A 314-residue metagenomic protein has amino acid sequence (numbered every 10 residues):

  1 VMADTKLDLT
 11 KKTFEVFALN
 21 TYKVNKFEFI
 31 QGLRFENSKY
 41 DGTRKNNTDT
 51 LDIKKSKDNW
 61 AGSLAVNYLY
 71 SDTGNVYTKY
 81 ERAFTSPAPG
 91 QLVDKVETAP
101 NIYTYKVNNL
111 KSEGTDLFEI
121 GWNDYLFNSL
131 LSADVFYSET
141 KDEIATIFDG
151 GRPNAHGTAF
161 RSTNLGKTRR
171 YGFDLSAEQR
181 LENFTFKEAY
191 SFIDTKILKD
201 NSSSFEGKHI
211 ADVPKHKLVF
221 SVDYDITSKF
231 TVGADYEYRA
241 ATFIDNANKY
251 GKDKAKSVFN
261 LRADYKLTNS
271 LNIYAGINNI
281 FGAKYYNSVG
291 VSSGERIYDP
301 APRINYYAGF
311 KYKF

Functional and structural regions predicted by a protein language model:
V1-T73, A189, S202-F205: Signature of Gram-negative outer-membrane beta-barrel scaffolds
T10-F14, S56-W60, G114-F118, Y125 (+6 more regions): Residues that define the transmembrane beta-barrel architecture of outer-membrane proteins
V16-Y22, L64-Y68, I120-D124, L175-Q179 (+6 more regions): Residues on the lipid-exposed face of transmembrane beta-strands in outer-membrane beta-barrel proteins
K23-K26, V135-T140, G157-A247, F281: Gram-negative outer-membrane beta-barrel transporters
K26-F29, T73-V76, N128-L131, N183-K187 (+3 more regions): Repeated loop/turn-to-beta-strand initiation elements of outer-membrane beta-barrel proteins
R34-S38, E81-A83, V96, N123-Y125 (+6 more regions): Outer-membrane beta-barrel pore domains and translocons
L69, N75-E81, N109-Y171, F184 (+4 more regions): Membrane-embedded beta-barrel scaffold of Gram-negative outer-membrane proteins
F84, K141, Y238-D245, D264-F314: C-terminal beta-signal and adjacent terminal beta-strands/loops of Gram-negative outer-membrane beta-barrel proteins
